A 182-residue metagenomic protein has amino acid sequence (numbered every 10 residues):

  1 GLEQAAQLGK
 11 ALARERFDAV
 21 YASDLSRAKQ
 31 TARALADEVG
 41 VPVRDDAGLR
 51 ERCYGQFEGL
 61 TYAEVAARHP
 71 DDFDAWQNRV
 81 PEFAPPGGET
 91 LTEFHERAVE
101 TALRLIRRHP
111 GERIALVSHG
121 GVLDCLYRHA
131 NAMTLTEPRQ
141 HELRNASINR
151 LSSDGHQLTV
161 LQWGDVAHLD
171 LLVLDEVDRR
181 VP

Functional and structural regions predicted by a protein language model:
G1-D45: Active-site-proximal alpha-helix that buttresses catalytic centers in soluble enzyme cores
L2, L25, A66, L91 (+1 more regions): Amphipathic, non-transmembrane alpha-helical scaffold segments
R16-D18, P110-I114: Short coil/turn segments at beta-strand junctions that form active-site/ligand-binding loops
A22-S23, E96, V117-S118: Short beta-strand scaffold positions
D24, V41-E58, R144: A short, structured active-site edge motif that brings together acidic residues
Y54-E64, R107-E112, R128-P182: Acidic, low-complexity terminal tails and accessory targeting/binding regions of phosphate-metabolizing enzymes
D72-E93, P182: Short glycine/proline- and acidic residue-enriched helix-loop micro-motifs that form flexible lids or anion-recognition
